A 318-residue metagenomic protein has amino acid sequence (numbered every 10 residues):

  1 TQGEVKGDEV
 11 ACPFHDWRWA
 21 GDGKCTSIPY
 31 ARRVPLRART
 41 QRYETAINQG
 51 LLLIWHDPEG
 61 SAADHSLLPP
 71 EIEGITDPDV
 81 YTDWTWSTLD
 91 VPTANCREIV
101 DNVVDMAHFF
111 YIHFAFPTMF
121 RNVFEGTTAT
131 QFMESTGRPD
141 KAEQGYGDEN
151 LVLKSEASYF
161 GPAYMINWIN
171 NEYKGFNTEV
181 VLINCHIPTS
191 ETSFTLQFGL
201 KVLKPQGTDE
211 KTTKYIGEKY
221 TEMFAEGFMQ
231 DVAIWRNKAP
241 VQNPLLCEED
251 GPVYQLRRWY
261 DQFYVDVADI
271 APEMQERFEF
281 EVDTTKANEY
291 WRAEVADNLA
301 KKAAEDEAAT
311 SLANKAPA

Functional and structural regions predicted by a protein language model:
T1-T76, N288-A318: Rieske [2Fe-2S] iron-sulfur-binding domain
H65-A318: C-terminal catalytic domain of Rieske-type non-heme iron oxygenases
